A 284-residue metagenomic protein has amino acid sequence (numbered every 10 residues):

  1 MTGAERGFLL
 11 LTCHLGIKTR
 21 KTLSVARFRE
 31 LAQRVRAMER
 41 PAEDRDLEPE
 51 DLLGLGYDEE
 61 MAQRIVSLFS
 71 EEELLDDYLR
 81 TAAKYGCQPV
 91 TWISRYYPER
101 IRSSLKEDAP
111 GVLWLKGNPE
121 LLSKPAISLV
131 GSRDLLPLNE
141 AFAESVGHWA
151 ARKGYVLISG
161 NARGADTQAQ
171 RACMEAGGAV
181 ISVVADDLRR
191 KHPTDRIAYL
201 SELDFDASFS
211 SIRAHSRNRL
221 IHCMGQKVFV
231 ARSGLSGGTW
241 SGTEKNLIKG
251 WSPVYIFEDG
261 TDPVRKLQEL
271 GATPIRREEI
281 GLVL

Functional and structural regions predicted by a protein language model:
M1-S94: Short, small/acidic-rich helices and loops at N termini and domain boundaries of DNA replication/processing enzymes
M1-T22, Y85, W92-L284: Glycine-biased, small-residue-rich flexible motifs in mid-sequence functional cores and linkers
